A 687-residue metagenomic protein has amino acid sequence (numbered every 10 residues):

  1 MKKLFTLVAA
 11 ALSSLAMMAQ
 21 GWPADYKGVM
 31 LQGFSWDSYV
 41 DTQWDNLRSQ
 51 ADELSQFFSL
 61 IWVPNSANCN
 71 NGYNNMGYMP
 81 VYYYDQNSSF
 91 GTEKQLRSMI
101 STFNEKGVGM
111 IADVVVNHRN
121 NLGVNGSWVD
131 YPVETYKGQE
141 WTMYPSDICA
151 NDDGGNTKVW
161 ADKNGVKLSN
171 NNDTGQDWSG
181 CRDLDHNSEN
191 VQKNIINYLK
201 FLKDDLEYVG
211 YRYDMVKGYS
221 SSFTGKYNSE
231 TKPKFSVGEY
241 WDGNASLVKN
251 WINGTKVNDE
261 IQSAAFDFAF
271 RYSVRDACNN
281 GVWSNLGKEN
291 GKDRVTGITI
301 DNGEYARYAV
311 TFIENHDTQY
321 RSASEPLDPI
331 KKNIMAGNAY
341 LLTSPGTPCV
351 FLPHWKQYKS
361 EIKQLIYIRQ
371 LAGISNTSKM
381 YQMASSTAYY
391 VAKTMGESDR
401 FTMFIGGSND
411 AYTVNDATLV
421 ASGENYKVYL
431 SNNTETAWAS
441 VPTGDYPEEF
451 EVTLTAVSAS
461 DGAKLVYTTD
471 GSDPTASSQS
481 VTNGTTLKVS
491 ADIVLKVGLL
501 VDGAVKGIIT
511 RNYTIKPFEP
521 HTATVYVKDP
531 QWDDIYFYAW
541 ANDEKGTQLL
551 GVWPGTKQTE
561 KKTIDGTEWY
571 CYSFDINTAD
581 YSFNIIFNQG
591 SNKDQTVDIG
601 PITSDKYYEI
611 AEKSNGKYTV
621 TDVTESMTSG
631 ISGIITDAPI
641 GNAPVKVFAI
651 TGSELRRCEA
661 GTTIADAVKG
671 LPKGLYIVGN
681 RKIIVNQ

Functional and structural regions predicted by a protein language model:
Q20-W178, L184, K217-G238, G243: Acidic/aromatic-lined carbohydrate-recognition and catalytic surfaces of CAZymes acting on diverse glycans
W22-W36, N46-S55, S66-A67, G72-M79 (+5 more regions): Active-site-proximal helices and loops of the catalytic beta/alpha 8
N433-E519: Short, compositionally stereotyped local motifs that mark structural "simplifiers"
K464-T468, Y536-Y538, K646: Beta-strand signatures of extracellular beta-sandwich domains
D473-G484, D529-T578, G590-I599: Aromatic-rich carbohydrate-binding modules that target alpha-glucans
A491, A579-Y581, G670-L675: A glycine-anchored, Pro-Gly-centered beta-turn/N-cap motif
L499-V501, F587, V678: Conserved structural position at the C-terminal beta-strand of extracellular beta-sandwich adhesion modules
S629-Q687: C-terminal outer-membrane/trafficking sorting elements
